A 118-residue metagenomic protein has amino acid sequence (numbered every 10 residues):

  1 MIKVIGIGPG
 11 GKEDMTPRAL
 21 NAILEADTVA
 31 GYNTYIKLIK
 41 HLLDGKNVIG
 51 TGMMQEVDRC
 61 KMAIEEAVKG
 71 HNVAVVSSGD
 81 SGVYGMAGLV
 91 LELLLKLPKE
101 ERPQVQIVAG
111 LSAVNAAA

Functional and structural regions predicted by a protein language model:
M1-V108, S112, A116: Class I S-adenosyl-L-methionine
